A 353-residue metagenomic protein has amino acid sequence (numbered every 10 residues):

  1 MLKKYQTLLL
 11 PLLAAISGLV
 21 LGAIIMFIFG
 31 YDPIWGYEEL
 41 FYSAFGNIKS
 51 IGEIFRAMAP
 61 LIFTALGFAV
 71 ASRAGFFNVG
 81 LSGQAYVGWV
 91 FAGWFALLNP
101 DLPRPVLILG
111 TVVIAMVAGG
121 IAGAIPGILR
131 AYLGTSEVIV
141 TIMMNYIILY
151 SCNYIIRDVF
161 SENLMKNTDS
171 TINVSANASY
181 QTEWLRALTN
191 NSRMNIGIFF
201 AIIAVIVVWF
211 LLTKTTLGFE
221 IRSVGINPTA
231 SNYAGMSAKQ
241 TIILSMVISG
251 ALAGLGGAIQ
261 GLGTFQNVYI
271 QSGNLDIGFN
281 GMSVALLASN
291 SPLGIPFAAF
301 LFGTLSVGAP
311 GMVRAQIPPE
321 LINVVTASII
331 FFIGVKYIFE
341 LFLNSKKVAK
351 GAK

Functional and structural regions predicted by a protein language model:
M1-S17, A23, F27, I226 (+3 more regions): Cytosolic-side transmembrane-helix boundaries in multi-pass membrane proteins
S17-W35, E39-A44, G75, W209-T216: Structural signal for alpha-helical transmembrane segments and their membrane-water exit/capping regions in multi-pass
I25-F29, W35, F45-N99, V112 (+3 more regions): Single transmembrane alpha-helix segments in multi-pass membrane proteins
Y31-W35, S72-W89, L129-V140, E220 (+4 more regions): Short, non-helical or kinked segments that cap or interrupt transmembrane helices
M58-A69, Q84-Y86, V90, G120-A124 (+7 more regions): Hydrophobic alpha-helical segments embedded in the membrane of multi-pass proteins
T141, N145-L212, G351-A352: Transmembrane helix-bundle core of multi-pass membrane transporters and related energy-transducing complexes
L188-N267, P292-L293: Helix-loop-helix "hairpin" substructures at the membrane interface of multi-pass membrane proteins
V247-A327: Transmembrane alpha-helical segments in multi-pass inner-membrane proteins
